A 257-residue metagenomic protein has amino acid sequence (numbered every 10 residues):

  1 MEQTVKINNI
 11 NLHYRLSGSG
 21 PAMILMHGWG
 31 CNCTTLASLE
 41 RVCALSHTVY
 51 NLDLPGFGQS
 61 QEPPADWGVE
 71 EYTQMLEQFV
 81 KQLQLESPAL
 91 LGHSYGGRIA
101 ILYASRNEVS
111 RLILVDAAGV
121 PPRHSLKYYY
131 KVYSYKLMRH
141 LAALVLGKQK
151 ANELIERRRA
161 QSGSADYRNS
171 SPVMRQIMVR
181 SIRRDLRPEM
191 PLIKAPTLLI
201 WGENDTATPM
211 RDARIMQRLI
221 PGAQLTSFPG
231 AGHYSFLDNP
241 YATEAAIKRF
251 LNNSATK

Functional and structural regions predicted by a protein language model:
M1-M23, A44-H47, L85-E86, V120 (+1 more regions): Alpha/beta-hydrolase fold catalytic core
N8, R15, Y50-L91, A245: Active-site loop/oxyanion-hole signature of alpha/beta-hydrolase fold enzymes
I10, R15-Q59: Conserved HGGG/HGGXW glycine-rich cap/lid loop of the alpha/beta-hydrolase fold
R98-S105, V109-L144: Flexible "cap/lid" loop of the alpha/beta hydrolase fold
L114, S125, H140-A195: Conserved alpha/beta-hydrolase catalytic His-Asp/Glu region
I193, L199-W201, D205: Short beta-strand/loop motif that positions the catalytic acidic residue of the alpha/beta-hydrolase fold
T206-D212: Conserved alpha/beta-hydrolase "acid-adjacent" motif
A231-P240: Catalytic histidine-centered segment of alpha/beta-hydrolase-like enzymes
